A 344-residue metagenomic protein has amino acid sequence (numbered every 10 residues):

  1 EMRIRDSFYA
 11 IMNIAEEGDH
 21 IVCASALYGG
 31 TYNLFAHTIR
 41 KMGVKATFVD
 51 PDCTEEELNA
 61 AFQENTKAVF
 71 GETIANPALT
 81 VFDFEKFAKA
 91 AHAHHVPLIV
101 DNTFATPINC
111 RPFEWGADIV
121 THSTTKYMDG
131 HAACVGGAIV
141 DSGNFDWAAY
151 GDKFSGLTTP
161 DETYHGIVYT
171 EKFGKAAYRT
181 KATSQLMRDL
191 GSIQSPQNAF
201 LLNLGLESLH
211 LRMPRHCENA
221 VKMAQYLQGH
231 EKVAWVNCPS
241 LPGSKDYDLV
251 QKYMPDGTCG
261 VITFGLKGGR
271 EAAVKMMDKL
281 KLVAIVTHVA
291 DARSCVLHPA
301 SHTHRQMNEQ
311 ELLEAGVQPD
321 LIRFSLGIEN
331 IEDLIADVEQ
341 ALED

Functional and structural regions predicted by a protein language model:
R5-G229, N237: Conserved PLP-enzyme active-site core in the AAT-like
F8, I108, D129, S244-D246 (+2 more regions): Flexible loop/turn segments at secondary-structure boundaries
G18, G29, A36-H37, K45-A46 (+5 more regions): PLP-dependent enzyme catalytic core of the Aspartate aminotransferase-like
D146-W147, L209, G269-A272, T303-H304 (+1 more regions): Short, acidic Gly/Pro/Ser/Thr-rich loop/turn segments
M213, V221, Q225-Q228, K232-I322 (+1 more regions): Conserved C-terminal alpha-helix-loop-beta "cap" of PLP-dependent enzymes that closes/shapes the active-site mouth
